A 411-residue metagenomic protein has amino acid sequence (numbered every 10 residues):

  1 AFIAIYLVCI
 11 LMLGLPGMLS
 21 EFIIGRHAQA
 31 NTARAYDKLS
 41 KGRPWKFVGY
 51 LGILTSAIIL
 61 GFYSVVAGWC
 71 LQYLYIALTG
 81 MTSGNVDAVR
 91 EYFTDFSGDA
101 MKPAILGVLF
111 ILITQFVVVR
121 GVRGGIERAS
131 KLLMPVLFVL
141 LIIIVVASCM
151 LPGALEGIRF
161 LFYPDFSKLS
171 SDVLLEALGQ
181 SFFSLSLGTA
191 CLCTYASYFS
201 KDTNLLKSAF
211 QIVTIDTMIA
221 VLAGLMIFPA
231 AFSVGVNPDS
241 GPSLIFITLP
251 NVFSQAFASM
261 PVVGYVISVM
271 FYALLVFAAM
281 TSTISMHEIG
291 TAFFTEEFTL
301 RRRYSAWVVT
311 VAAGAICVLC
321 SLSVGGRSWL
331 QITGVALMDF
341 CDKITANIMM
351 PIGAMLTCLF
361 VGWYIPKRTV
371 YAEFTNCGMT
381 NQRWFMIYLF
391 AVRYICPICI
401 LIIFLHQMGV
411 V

Functional and structural regions predicted by a protein language model:
A1, A30-L51, S64-R123, L155-L175 (+5 more regions): Inter-helical loop and helix-membrane interface segments of multi-pass membrane transporters/permeases
I5-S40, V234-N237, F360-W363: Juxtamembrane transmembrane-helix boundary signature
R34, A67-G98, Y198-D202, K207 (+5 more regions): Helix-loop-helix connectors at the membrane interface of multi-pass transporters/channels
P44-L60, T94, L109-L132, T194-D202 (+1 more regions): Membrane-water interface regions at transmembrane-helix termini and the short interhelical loops of multi-pass membrane
A104-I105, I215-V221, G264-S268, F277-M280 (+2 more regions): Loop-to-transmembrane helix boundary motifs in multi-pass membrane proteins
E127, K131-M280, Y304-S305: Membrane-embedded translocation segments of transport machinery
M280-S285, S305-C320, V324, D339-A372: Hydrophobic alpha-helical segments of multi-pass membrane transport proteins
Q331, A336-F360, N381-V411: A generic transmembrane alpha-helix motif of multi-pass inner-membrane proteins
